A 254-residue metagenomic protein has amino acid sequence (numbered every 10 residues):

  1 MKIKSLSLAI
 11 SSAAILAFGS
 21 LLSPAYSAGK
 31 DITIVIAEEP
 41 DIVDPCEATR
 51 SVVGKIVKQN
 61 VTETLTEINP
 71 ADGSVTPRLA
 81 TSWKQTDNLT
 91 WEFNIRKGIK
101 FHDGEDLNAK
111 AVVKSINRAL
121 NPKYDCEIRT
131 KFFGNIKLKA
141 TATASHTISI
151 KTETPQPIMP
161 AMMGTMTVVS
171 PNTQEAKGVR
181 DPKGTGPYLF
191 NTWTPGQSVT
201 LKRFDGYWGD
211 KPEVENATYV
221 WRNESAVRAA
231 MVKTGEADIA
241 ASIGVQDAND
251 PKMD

Functional and structural regions predicted by a protein language model:
M1-S11: Bacterial N-terminal signal peptides that target proteins for export
L16-A25: C-terminal segment of classical bacterial N-terminal signal peptides
K30-E39, T81, T90-E92, V112-S115 (+5 more regions): Short, well-ordered beta-strand elements
V35-T86, N117, K183-T185: N-terminal lobe/hinge region of extracytoplasmic solute-binding protein
N69, Q156, A161-P212, N216 (+1 more regions): Gly/Pro-rich hinge or "lid" segments in bacterial periplasmic/extracellular proteins
T81-D125, R228-M231: Aromatic- and charge-enriched surface segment that lines or borders ligand/interaction sites
K84, I128-N172: Surface-exposed binding/hinge segments that line and control ligand-binding clefts or catalytic entry sites
K139-T141, N191-T200, T218-D254: Extracellular/periplasmic solute-recognition and catalytic clefts
